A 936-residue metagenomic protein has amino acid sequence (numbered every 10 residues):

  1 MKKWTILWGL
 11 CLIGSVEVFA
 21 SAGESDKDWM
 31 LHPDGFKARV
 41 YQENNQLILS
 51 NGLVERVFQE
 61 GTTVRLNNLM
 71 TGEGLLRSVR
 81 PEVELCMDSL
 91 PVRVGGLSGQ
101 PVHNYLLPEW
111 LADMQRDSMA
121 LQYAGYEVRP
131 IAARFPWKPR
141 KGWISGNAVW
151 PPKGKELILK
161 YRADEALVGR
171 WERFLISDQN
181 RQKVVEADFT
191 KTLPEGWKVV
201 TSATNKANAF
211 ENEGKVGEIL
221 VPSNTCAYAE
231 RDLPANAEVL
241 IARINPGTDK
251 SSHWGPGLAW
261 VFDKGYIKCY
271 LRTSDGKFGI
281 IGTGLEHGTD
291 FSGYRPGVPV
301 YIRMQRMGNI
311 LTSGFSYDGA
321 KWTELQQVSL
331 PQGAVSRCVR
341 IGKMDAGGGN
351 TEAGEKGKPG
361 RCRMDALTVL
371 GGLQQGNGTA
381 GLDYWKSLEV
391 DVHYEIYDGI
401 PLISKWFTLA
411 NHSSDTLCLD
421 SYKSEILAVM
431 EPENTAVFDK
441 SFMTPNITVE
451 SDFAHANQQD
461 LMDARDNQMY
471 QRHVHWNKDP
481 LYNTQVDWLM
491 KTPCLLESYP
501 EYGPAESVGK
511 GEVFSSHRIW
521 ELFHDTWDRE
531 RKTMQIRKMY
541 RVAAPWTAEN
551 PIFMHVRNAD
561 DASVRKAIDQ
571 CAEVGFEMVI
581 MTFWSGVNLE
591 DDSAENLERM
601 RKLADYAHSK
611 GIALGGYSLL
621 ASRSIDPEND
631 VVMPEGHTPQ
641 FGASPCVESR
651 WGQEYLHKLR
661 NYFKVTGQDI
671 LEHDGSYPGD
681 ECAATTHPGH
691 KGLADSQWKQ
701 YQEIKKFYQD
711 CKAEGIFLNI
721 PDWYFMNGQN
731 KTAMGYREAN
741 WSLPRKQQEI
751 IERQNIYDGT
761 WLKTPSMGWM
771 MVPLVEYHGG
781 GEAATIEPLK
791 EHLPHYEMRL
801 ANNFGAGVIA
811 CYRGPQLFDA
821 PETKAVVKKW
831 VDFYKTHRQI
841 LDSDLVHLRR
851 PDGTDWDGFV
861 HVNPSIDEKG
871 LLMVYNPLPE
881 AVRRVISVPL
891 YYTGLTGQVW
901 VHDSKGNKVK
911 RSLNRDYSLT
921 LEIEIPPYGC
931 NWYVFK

Functional and structural regions predicted by a protein language model:
A22-V40, N45-I48, R65-Q179, T379-T492 (+3 more regions): Polysaccharide-binding surfaces and accessory modules of carbohydrate-active proteins
G23, K27-W29, A38, N44-N45 (+6 more regions): Extracellular glycan-recognition regions
N51-G52, R56, L69, E703-N907 (+1 more regions): Active-site-proximal substrate-binding groove within the catalytic cores of carbohydrate-active enzymes
W150, E506-D525, P926-F935: Short Pro-Gly-centered flexible turn/kink motifs
R529-M578, T582-S585: An acidic-aromatic substrate-binding cleft motif
N550-D561, T582-L597, H637-L656, P688-Q700 (+1 more regions): The substrate-binding groove and active-site-proximal loops of carbohydrate-active enzymes, especially glycoside
M600-D605, S609, A613-Q668, Y677-G679 (+2 more regions): Active-site-adjacent "subsite" loops/lids of carbohydrate-active enzymes
S912-K936: C-terminal beta-strand-rich structural cap/linker in extracellular carbohydrate-active enzymes
